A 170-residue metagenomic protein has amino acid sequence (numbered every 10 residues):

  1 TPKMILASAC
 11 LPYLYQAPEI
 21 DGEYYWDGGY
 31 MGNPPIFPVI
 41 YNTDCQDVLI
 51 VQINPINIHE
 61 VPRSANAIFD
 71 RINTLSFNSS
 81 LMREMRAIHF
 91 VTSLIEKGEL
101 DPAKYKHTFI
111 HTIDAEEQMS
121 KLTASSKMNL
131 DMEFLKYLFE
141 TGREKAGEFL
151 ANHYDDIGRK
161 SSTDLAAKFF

Functional and structural regions predicted by a protein language model:
P2, L6-L14, G28-P35: Active-site glycine-rich loop that binds ribose-phosphate moieties when present
L14-I20: Short acidic-hydrophobic surface loop/beta-edge motif
E23-Y25, G29-F170: Non-catalytic peripheral regions of patatin-like phospholipases
